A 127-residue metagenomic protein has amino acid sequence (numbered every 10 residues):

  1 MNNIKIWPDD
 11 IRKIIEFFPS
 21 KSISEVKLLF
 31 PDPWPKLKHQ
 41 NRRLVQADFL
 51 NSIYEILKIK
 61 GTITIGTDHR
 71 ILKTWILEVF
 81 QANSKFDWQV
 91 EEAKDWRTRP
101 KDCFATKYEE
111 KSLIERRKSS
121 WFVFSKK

Functional and structural regions predicted by a protein language model:
M1-E25: S-adenosyl-L-methionine
W7, V26, V45-Q46, T67-H69: Compact, Lys/Arg-rich rRNA/RNP-binding cores from ribosome-related proteins
R12-K13, P33-W34, D68-K73: Short "lid" loop at the C-terminus of a central beta-strand within the Rossmann-like core of SAM-dependent
F17-F18, K38, W75-L77: A short acidic (Asp/Glu
I23-L44: A short SAM/SAH-binding and catalytic strip from SAM-dependent methyltransferases
R43-T62: A short glycine-rich, Lys/Arg-flanked "PGG" loop and its adjoining helix->strand segment in the class I
I56-S84: Conserved Class I SAM-dependent methyltransferase catalytic core
E78, A82-K127: Class I S-adenosyl-L-methionine
